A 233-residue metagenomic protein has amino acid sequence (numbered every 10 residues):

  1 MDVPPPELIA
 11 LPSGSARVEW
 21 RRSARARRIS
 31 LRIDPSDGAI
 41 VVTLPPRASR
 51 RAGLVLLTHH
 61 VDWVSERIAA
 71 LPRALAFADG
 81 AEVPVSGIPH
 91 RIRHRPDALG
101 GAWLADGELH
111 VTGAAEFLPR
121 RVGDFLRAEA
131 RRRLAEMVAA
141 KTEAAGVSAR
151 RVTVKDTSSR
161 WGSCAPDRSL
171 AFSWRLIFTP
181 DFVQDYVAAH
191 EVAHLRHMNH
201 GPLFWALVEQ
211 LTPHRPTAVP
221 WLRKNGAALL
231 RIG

Functional and structural regions predicted by a protein language model:
M1-Y186, L195-G233: Active-site-proximal or metal-binding-adjacent scaffold patches in catalytic folds
E191: Walker B catalytic acidic pair
